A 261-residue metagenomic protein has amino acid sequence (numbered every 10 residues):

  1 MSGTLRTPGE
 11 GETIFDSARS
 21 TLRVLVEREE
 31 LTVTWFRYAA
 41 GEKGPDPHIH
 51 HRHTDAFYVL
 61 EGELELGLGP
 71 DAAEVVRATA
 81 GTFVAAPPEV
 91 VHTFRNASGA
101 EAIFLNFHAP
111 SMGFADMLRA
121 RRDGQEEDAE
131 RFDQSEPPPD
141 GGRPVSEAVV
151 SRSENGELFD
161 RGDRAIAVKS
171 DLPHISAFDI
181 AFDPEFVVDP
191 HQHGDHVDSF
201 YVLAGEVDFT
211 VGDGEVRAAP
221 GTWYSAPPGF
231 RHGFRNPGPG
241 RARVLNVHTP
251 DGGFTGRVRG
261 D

Functional and structural regions predicted by a protein language model:
M1-T34, R119-S176, D189, R259-D261: A short, N-terminal "cap"/entry segment at the start of jelly-roll beta-barrel domains of the cupin/DSBH fold
T7-P8, D71-E89, D213-G229: Short acidic-glycine-tyrosine-enriched beta hairpin
R23-V26, P45-H50, L68, V75-V76 (+5 more regions): Short histidine-centered beta-strand/loop micro-motifs that create catalytic or ligand/metal-coordination sites
E29-L31, D71, P173, E206 (+1 more regions): Well-ordered beta-strand scaffold positions
V33-R37, A56, V75, F83-A85 (+5 more regions): Conserved hydrophobic/aromatic beta-strand scaffold that supports enzyme active sites
R37-A39, I49-L66, F107, A181-D183 (+2 more regions): Short, conserved beta-strand element in jelly-roll/cupin
A56, E63-E65, V91, E101 (+5 more regions): Structural motif
P88-F114, T222, P228-F254: Ligand-binding loop in jelly-roll beta-barrel domains
